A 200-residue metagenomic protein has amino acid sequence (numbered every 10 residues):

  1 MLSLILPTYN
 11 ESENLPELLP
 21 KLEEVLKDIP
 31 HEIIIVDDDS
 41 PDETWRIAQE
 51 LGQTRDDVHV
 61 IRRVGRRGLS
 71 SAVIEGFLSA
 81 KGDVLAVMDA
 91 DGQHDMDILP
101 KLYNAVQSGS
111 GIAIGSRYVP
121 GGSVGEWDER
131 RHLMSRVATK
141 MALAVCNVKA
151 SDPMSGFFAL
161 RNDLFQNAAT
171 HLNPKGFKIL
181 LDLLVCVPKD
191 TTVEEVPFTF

Functional and structural regions predicted by a protein language model:
M1-S3, E32, D182: Cell-envelope/extracellular polymer assembly enzymes that use nucleotide-activated donors
E11-V25: Short, well-formed alpha-helical segments that are part of the catalytic scaffolds of diverse glycosyltransferases
E13-E17, D42-L51: Acidic helix N-cap motif at the loop->helix transition within catalytic regions of sugar-transfer enzymes
P30-S40, I61-R63: Short beta-strand/loop segment that forms part of the nucleotide-sugar
D37-R46, G92: A conserved acidic beta->alpha catalytic loop
I61-S79, V84, Q93-F177: Acceptor/aglycone-binding surface of glycosyltransferases and processive sugar-polymer synthases
V148-K149, H171-K175, L184-T199: Catalytic donor-sugar/metal-binding loop of nucleotide-sugar-dependent glycosyltransferases
